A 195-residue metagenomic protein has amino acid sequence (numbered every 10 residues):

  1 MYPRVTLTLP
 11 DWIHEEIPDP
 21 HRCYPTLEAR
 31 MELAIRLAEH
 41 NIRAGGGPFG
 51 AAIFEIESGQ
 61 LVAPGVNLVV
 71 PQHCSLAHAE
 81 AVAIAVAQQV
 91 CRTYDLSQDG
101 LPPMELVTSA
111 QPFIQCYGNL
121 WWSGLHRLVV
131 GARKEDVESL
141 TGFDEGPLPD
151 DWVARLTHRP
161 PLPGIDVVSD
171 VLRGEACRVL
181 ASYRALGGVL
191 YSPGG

Functional and structural regions predicted by a protein language model:
M1-H40, P102, N119-G195: Zinc-dependent deaminase
I42-G46: Short loop/turn motifs at secondary-structure junctions and domain boundaries
F49-E55: Short beta-strand scaffold segments in enzyme catalytic cores
A63-G65: Short hydrophobic alpha-helix segments
L68-V82: A short, polar/charged loop-to-alpha-helix boundary motif
H73, V107-R127: Local cysteine-cluster metal-coordination motifs and their immediate loop/turn environment, predominantly Fe-S cluster
S97-Q111: Immediate flanking context of iron-sulfur cluster ligation sites
